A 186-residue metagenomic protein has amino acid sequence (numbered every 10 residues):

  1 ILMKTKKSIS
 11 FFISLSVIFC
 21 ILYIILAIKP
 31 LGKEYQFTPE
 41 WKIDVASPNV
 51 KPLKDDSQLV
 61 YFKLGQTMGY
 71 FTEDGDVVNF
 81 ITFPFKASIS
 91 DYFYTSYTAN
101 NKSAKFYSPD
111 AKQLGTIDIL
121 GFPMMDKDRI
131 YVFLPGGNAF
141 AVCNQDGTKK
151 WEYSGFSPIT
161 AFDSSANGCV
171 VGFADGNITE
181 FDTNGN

Functional and structural regions predicted by a protein language model:
L2-M68, E73-D74: Sequence/structural signature of beta-propeller modules and their immediately flanking N-terminal secretory/stalk
F11, I117, D128-Y131: Amphipathic, soluble alpha/beta structural segments
I28-G32, T38-P39, K63-Q66, A99-K102 (+3 more regions): A generic short-segment signal for beta-strand/edge and adjacent turn/coil regions
Y35-I43, D74-T82, K105-D118, G147-S154 (+1 more regions): A short beta-strand motif characteristic of beta-propeller blades
N49-Y70, F85-N100, A104-F106, F122-P135 (+3 more regions): Short beta-strand elements that form the blades of beta-propeller/WD-repeat-like and other beta-sheet-rich scaffold
D118-G121, M125, F140, G147 (+1 more regions): A generic structural signal for ordered alpha-helices
Q145-N186: Extracytoplasmic/periplasmic C-terminal soluble domains
